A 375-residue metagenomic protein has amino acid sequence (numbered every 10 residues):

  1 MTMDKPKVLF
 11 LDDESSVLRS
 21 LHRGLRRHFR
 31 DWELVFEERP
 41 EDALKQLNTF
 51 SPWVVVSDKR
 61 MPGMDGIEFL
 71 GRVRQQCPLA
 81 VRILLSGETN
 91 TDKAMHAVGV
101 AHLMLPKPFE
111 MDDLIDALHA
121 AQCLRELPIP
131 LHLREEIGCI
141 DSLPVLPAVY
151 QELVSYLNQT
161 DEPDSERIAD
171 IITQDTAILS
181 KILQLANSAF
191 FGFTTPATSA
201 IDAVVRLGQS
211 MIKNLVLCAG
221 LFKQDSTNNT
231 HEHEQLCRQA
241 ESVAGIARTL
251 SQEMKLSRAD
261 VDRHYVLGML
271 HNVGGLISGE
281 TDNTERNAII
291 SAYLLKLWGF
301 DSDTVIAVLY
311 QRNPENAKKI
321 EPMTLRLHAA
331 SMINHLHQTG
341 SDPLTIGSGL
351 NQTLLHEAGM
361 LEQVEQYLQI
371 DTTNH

Functional and structural regions predicted by a protein language model:
T2, E110-N272, I277-S348: Conserved alpha-helical "signature site" that marks functionally important helical segments or helix/loop junctions
V8-L9, F50-V56: Active-site beta3 strand of CheY-like receiver
D12, D58, S86: Active-site residues of response regulator receiver
D12-E14, R39, Q174: Acidic di-acidic motifs
E14-V35: Two-component/phosphorelay signaling modules centered on CheY-like receiver
E38-R39, D65-E68: Acidic catalytic/metal-coordinating carboxylates
M61: Receiver (REC) domain active-site loop signature in two-component systems and cognate sites in sensor histidine kinases
E68, E88-L105: Alpha4 helix (beta4-alpha4-beta5 surface) of REC/receiver domains from two-component response regulators
